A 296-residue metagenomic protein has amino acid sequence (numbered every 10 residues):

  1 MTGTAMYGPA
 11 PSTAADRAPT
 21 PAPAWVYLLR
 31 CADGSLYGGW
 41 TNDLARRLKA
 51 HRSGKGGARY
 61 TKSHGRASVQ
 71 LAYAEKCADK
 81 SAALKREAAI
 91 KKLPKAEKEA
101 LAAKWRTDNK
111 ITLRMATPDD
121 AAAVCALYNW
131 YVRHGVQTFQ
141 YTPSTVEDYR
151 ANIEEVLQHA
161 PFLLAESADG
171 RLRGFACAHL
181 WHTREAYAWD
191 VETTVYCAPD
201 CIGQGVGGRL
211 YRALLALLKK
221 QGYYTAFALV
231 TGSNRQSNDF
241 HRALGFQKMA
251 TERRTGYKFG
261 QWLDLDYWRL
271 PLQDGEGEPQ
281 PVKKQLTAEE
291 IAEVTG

Functional and structural regions predicted by a protein language model:
M1-G56, H64-A96, W105-K110: GIY-YIG nuclease catalytic motif and its immediate N-terminal context
T112-V124: A short beta-loop-alpha structural element at the N-terminal edge of CoA-dependent acyl/N-acetyltransferase catalytic
C125, N129-N152: Conserved GNAT-fold acetyl-CoA-binding loop/helix
P143-D200, Y211-R212, P271-L272: Acetyl-CoA-dependent GNAT
C177-L180, F227-V230, R242, Q247-D264 (+1 more regions): Conserved catalytic-core motifs of GNAT/GCN5-like acyltransferases
G203-K220, N238-A243: Conserved acetyl-CoA-binding loop-helix of GNAT-fold acetyltransferases
L218-V230: Conserved GNAT acetyl-CoA-binding A-motif
R254-G296: C-terminal "cap" of GNAT-fold acetyltransferases
